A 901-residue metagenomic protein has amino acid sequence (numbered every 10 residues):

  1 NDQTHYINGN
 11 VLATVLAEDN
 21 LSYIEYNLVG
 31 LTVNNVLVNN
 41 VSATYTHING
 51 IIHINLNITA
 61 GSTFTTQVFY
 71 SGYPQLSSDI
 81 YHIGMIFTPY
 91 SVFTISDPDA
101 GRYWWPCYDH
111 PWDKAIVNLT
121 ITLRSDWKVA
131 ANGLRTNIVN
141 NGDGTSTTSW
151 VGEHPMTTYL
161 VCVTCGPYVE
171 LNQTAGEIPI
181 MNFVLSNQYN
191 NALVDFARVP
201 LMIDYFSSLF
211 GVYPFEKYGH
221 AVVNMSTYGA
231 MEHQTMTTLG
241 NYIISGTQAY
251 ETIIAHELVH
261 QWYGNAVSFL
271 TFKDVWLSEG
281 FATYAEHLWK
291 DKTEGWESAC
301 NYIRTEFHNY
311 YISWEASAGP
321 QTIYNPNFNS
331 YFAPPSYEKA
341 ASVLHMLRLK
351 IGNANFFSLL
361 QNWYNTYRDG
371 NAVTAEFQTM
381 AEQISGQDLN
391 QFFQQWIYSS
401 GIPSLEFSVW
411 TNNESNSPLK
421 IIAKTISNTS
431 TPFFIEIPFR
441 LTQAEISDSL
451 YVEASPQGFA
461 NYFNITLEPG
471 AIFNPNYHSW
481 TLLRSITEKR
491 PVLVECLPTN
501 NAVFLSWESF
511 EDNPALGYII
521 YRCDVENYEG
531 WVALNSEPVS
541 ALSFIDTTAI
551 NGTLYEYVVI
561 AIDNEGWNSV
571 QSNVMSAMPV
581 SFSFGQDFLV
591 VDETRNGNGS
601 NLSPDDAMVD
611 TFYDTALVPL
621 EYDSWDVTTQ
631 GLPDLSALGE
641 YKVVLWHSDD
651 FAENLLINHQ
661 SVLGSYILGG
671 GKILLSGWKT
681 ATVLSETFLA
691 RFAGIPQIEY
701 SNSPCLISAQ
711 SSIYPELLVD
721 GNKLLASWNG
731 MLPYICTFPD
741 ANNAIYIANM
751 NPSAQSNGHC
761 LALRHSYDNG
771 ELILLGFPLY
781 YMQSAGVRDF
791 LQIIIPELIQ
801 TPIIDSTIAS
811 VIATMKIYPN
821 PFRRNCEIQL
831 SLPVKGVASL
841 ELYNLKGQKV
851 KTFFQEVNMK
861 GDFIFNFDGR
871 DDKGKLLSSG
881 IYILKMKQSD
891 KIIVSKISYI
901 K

Functional and structural regions predicted by a protein language model:
G9, D97, Y108-A255, Y284: Hydrophobic helix-coil surface modules that form long, contiguous segments used for peptide/substrate interaction
T238-Y302, L360: Zinc-dependent metallopeptidase catalytic helix centered on the HExxH motif and its immediate flanking segment
L239, N598-R691: Helical hinge/lid and interdomain linker segments adjacent to catalytic or ligand-binding clefts that mediate domain
A333-K420: Amphipathic alpha-helical substructures
T487-L516, N551, N564-Q586: Pro/Thr/Ser/Gly-rich low-complexity, intrinsically disordered linker/stalk tracts
F504-S506, I804-N844, T852-E856, F863-R870 (+1 more regions): Glycine-centered coil/turn sites that cap beta-strands in beta-rich domains
D650-M731, D740-A744, S753, F790-Q792: A glycine-rich, often tryptophan-bearing local segment used as a flexible ligand/cofactor-contacting loop or short
E856-K860, N866, D872-K901: C-terminal tail/sorting-segment detector
